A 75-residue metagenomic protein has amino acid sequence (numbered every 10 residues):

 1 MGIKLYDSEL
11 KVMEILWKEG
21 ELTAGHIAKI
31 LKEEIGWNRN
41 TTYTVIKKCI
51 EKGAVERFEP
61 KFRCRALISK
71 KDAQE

Functional and structural regions predicted by a protein language model:
I3, D7-E14, N40: Short alpha-helical elements of helix-turn-helix
I3-S8, P60-E75: Short, cationic-aromatic polyanion-contact patches
V12, L16, T44-I50: Basic amphipathic alpha-helical segments that dock to polyanions
L22-L31: Short acidic, hydrophobic short linear motifs in intrinsically disordered regions
K32-T42: Short, positively charged loop/turn segments that connect secondary-structure elements
I50-E59: A short, conserved structural fragment
